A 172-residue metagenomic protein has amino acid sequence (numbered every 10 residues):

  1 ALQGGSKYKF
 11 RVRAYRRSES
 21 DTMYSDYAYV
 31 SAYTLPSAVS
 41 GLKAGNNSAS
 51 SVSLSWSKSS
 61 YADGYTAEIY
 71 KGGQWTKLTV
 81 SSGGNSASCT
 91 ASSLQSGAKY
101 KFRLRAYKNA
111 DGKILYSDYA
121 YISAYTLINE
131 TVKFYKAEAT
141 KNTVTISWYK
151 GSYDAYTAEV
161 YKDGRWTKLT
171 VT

Functional and structural regions predicted by a protein language model:
A1, F10-V12, V39, W56 (+6 more regions): An aromatic-rich alpha-helical recognition segment common to small helix-rich domains
L2-E19, A91-G112: Beta-strand-rich modules
G4, S20-Y61, S96, K113-Y153: Pro/Thr/Ser/Gly-rich low-complexity, intrinsically disordered linker/stalk tracts
R11, Y27-Y29, S59-V80, S86 (+3 more regions): Extracellular low-complexity, O-glycosylation-prone stalks/linkers
A14, L54, N85-A87, R105-A106 (+1 more regions): General detector of folded, globular domains
R16, T34, W75, S86-T90 (+3 more regions): Secondary-structure boundary/capping motif
S20-T22, G73, G84, G112 (+2 more regions): Intrinsic-disorder/low-complexity loop/linker signature
A49, S82-C89, K141, W166 (+1 more regions): Short, solvent-exposed loop/turn segments in extracellular or other extracytoplasmic domains
